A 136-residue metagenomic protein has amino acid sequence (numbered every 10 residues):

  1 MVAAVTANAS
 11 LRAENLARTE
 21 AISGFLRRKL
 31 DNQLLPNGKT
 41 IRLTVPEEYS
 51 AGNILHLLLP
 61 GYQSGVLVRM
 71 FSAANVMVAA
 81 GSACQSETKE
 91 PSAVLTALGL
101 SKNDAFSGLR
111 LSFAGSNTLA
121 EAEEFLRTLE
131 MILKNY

Functional and structural regions predicted by a protein language model:
V2-Y136: Pyridoxal 5′-phosphate
